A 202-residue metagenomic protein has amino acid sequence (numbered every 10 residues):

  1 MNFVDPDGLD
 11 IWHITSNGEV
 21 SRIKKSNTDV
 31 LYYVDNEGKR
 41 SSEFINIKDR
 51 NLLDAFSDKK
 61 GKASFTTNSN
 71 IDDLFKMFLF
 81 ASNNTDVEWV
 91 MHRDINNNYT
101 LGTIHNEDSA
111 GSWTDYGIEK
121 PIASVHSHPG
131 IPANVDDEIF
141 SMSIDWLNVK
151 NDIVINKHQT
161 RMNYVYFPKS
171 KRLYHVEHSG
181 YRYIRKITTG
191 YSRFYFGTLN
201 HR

Functional and structural regions predicted by a protein language model:
M1-N98, S109-E119: Intrinsically disordered, compositionally biased low-complexity regions
D5, L101-G102, H175: Short hydrophobic/aromatic-rich beta-strand segments that constitute the beta-sheet cores of beta-sandwich/beta-barrel
L9-S21, S109-R202: Active-site-proximal loop/helix of nucleotide/amide-processing enzymes and allied scaffolds
S26, I104-H105, S179: Residue-level structural signal for beta-strand termini and adjacent loop
K48, H105-E107, N151: Intrinsic-disorder/low-complexity regions
D94-N96, H105, H128: Short glycine-rich, polar/acidic loop-and-turn segments at beta strand-coil junctions
T100-G102, P132-A133: Short acidic/glycine-rich loop or secondary-structure boundary segments that cap or lie
